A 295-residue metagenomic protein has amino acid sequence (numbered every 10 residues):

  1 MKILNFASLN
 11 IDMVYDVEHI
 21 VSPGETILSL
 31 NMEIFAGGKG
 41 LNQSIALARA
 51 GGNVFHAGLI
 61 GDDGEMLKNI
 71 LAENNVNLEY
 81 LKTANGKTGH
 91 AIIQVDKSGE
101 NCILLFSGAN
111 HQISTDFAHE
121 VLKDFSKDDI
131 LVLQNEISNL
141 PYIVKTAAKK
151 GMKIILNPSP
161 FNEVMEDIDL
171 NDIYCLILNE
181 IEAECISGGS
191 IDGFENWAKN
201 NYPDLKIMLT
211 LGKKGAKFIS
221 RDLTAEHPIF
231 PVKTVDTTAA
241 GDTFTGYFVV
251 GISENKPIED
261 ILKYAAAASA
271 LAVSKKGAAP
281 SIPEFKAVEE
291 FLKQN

Functional and structural regions predicted by a protein language model:
M1-P23: Positively charged, low-complexity intrinsically disordered leader regions
K2-I3, P23-H90, K286, E290-Q294: Substrate-binding N-lobe of the ribokinase-like
I45, H90-Q94, C102, G215-I219: Short beta-strand scaffold segments in enzyme catalytic cores
A48, A148, S253: Gly/Ala-rich phosphate-binding loop of Rossmann-like dinucleotide-binding domains, activating on the conserved
H56, L81-T83, I93-I130: Conserved phosphate-binding/catalytic loop of the ribokinase/pfkB sugar-kinase fold
A148-E226: Conserved phosphate/ATP/ADP-binding segment of small-molecule kinases
L205, P228-N295: Conserved post-catalytic alpha-helical subdomain immediately downstream of the catalytic base and nucleotide-binding
